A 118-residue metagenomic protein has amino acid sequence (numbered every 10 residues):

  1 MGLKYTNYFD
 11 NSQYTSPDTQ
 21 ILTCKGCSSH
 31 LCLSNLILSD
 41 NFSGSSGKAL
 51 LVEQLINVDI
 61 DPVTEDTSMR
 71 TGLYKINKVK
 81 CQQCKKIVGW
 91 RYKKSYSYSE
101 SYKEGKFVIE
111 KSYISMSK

Functional and structural regions predicted by a protein language model:
M1-K118: N-terminal pre-domain and mature-chain start segments
